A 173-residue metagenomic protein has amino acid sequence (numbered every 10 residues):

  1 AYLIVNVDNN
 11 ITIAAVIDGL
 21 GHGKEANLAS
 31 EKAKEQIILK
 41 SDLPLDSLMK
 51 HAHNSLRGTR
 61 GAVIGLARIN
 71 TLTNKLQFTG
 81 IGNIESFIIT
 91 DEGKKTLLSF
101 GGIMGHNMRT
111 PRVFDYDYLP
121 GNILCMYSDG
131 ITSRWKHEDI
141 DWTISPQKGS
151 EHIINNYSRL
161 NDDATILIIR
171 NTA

Functional and structural regions predicted by a protein language model:
A1, G61-A62, D163-I166: Short hydrophobic/aromatic beta-strand or adjacent loop that forms the aromatic wall/cage of a ligand/substrate-binding
A1-E35, F87, N107-R109, V113-D115 (+1 more regions): N-terminal entry segment of metal-dependent catalytic domains or homologous docking segments
A1-N9, T96-K136: Acidic loop->beta-strand submotif enriched in PP2C/PPM serine/threonine phosphatases
L3, R68, L167-R170: Short, well-ordered beta-strand micro-motif
A15, G80, L124-M126: Residue-level marker for buried hydrophobic side chains located in beta-strands that build the well-ordered beta-sheet
E25-E92, L98: Catalytic core of PPM/PP2C metal-dependent serine/threonine phosphatase domains
H51-H53, T73, P120, C125-Y127 (+1 more regions): C-terminal catalytic subdomain
K94-K95, G101-G102, Q147, Y157-S158: Small-residue (GG/TT-enriched) beta-loop-alpha framework at ligand/catalytic clefts
